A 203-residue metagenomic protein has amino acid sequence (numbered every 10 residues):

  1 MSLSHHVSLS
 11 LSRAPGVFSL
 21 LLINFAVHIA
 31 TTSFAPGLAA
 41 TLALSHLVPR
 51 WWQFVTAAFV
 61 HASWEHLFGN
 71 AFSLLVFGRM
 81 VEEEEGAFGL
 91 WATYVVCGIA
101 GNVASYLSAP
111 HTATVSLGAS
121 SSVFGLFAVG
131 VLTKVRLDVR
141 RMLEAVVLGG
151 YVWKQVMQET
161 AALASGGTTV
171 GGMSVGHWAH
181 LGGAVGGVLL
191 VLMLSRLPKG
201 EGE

Functional and structural regions predicted by a protein language model:
M1-E203: A detector for small-residue-rich transmembrane helices and their helix-helix packing motifs
